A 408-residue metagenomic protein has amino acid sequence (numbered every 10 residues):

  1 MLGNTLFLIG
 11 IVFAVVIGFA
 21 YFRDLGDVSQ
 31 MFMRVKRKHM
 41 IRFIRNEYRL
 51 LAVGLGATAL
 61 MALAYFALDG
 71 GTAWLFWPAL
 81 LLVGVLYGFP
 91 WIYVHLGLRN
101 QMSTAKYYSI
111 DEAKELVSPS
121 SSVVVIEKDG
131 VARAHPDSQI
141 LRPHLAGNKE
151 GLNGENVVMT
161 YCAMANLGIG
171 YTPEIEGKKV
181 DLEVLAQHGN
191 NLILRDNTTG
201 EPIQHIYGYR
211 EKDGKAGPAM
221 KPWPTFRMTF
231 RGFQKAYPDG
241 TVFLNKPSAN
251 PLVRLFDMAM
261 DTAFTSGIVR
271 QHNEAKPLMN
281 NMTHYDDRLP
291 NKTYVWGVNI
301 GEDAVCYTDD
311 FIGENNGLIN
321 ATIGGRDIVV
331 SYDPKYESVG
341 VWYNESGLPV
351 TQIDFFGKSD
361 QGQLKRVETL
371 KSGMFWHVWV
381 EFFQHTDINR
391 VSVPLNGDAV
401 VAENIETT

Functional and structural regions predicted by a protein language model:
L2-T408: Mid-to-C-terminal functional-domain signal that highlights helix-capping/loop sites within ligand-binding modules
